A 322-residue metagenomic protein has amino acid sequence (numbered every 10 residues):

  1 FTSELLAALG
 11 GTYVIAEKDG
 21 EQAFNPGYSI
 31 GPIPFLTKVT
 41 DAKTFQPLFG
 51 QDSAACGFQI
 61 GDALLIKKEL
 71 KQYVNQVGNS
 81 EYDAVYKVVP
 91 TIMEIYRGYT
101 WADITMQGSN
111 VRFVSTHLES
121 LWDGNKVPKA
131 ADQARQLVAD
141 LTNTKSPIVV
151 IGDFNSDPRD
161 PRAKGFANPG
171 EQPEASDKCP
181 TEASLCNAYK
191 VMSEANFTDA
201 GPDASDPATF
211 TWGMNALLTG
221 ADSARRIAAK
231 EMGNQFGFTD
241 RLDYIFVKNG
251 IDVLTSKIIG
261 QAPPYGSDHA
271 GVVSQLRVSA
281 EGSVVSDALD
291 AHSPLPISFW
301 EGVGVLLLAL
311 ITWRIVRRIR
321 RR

Functional and structural regions predicted by a protein language model:
F1-R112, T116-L118, I259: Structured beta-strand-rich core segments of catalytic domains in phosphoester-bond hydrolases
E21-Q22, H117-E119, F154-D157, A204-D206: Catalytic metal-binding/acid-base residues of hydrolase active sites
V74-Q76, L141-V149, D157-D290, E301-G302: Metal-dependent phosphoester-hydrolase catalytic domains
Y86-M93, E119-K129, S176-D177: Acidic/histidine-rich helix-loop elements that form or flank divalent-metal/phosphate-binding sites at the catalytic
Y96-V114, K126-P169, K190-M192: His/acidic metal-ligating clusters that form di-metal
V305-R318: Alpha-helical transmembrane segments
R320-R322: Cytoplasmic C-terminal tails of single-pass
